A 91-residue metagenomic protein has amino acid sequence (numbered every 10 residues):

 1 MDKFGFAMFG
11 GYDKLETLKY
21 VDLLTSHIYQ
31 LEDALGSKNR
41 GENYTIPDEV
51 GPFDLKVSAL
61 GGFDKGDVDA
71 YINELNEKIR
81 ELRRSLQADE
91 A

Functional and structural regions predicted by a protein language model:
M1-A91: Acidic, negatively charged sequence signal that fires either on conserved catalytic/metal-binding carboxylates
